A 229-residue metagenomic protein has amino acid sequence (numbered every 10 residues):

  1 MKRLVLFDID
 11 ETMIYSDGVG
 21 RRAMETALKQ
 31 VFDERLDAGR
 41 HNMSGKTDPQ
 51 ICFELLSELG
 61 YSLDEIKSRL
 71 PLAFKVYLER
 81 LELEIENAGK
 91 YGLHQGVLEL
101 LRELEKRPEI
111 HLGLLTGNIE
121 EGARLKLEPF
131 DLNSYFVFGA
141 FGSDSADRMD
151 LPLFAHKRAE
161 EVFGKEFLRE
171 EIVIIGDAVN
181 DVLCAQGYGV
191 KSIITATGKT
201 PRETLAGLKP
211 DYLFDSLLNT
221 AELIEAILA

Functional and structural regions predicted by a protein language model:
M1-S44, Q50-F53, E58, R202: Active-site neighborhood of HAD-like aspartate-dependent phosphohydrolases
T12, V97-E128, A140-A146: Substrate-recognition element of Asp-dependent hydrolases with the DxDx(T/V) motif
S57-E103, R107: Metal-dependent phosphoesterase signature
L101-E105, H156, V182-G187: Surface-exposed amphipathic alpha-helices with a cationic face
E128-N133, V137-A159: Histidine/lysine/aspartate-rich catalytic loop segments that bind and position anionic ligands
A140, Y212-L217: Short acidic-hydrophobic, aromatic-tinged amphipathic segments that line or gate anion-handling sites
L153-V182: Conserved Lys-Pro-Asp/Glu-containing loop-to-beta segment of HAD-superfamily phosphomonoesterases, centered on
I174-Y212: Acidic, Mg2+-coordinating phosphoryl-transfer loop and its flanking beta/alpha structural elements, shared across
